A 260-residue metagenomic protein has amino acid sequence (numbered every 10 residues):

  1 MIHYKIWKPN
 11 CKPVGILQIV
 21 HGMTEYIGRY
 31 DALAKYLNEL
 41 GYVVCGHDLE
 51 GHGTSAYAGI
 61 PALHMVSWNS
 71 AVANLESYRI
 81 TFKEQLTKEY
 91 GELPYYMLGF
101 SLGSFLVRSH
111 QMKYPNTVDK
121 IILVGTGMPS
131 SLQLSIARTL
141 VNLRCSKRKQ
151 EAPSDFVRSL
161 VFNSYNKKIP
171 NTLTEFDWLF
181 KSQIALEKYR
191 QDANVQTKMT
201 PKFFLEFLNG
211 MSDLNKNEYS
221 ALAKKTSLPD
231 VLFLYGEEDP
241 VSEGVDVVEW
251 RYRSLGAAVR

Functional and structural regions predicted by a protein language model:
V14-G22: Short beta-strand element of the alpha/beta-hydrolase
H21-E25, S101, E237-E238: Active-site glycine-rich loops that stabilize anionic/oxyanionic intermediates across multiple enzyme folds
I27, A32-G59: Conserved alpha/beta-hydrolase
M65-Q85: Alpha/beta-hydrolase active-site loop
K88-S101: Alpha/beta-hydrolase fold nucleophile elbow
S109-N194: Alpha/beta-hydrolase-fold enzymes
F233-Y235: Short beta-strand/loop motif that positions the catalytic acidic residue of the alpha/beta-hydrolase fold
P240-V247: Conserved alpha/beta-hydrolase "acid-adjacent" motif
